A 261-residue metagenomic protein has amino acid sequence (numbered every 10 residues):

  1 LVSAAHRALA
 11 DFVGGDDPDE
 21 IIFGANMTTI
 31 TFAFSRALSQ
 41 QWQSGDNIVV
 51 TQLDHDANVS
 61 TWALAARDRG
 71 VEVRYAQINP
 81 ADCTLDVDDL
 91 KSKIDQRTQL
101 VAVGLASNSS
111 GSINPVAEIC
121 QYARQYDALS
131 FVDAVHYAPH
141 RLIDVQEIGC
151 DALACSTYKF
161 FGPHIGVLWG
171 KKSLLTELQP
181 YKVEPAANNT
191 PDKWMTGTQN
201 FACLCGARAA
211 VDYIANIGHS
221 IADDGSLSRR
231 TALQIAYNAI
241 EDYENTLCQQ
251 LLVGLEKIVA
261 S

Functional and structural regions predicted by a protein language model:
L1-S261: Pyridoxal 5′-phosphate
